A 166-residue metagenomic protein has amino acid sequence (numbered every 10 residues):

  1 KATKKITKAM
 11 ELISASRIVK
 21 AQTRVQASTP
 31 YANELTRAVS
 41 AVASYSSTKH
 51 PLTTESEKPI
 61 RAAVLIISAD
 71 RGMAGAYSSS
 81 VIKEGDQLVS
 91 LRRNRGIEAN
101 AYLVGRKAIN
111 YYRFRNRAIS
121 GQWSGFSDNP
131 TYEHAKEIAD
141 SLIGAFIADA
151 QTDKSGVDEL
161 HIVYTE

Functional and structural regions predicted by a protein language model:
K1-E166: Conserved loop-to-helix interface motifs that mediate assembly, gating, or partner/ligand docking in ancient ring
